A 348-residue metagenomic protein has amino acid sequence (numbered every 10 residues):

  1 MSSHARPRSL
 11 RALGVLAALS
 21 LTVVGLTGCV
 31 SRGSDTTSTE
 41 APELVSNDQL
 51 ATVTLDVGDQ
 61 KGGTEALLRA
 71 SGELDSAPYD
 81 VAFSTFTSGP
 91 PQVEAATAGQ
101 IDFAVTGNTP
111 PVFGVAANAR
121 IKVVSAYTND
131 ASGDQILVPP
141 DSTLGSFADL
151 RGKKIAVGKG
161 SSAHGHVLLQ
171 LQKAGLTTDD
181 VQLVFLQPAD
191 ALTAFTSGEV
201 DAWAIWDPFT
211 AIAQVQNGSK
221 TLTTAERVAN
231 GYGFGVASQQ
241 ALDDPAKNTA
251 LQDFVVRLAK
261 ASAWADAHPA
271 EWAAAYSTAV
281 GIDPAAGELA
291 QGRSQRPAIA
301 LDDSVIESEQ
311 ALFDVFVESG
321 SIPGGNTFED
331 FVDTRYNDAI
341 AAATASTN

Functional and structural regions predicted by a protein language model:
S2-L16: Bacterial N-terminal signal peptides that target proteins for export
V24-G28: C-terminal motif of bacterial Sec signal peptides marking the signal peptidase cleavage site
V30-G33: Bacterial signal peptide processing site
D35-T177, V184-F185, A229: Short, glycine-/small- and polar/acidic-enriched structural segments that line small-molecule recognition paths
E65-S71, V93, T97, N108-P111 (+11 more regions): Extracytoplasmic/secreted envelope proteins and their assembly/folding machinery, especially bacterial periplasmic
T109, V184, A189-T278: Pocket-lining segment of extracytoplasmic ligand-binding domains
D244-P323: Secondary-structure end/capping motifs
F316-N348: Conserved C-terminal helix/tail region of periplasmic/extracytoplasmic solute-binding proteins
